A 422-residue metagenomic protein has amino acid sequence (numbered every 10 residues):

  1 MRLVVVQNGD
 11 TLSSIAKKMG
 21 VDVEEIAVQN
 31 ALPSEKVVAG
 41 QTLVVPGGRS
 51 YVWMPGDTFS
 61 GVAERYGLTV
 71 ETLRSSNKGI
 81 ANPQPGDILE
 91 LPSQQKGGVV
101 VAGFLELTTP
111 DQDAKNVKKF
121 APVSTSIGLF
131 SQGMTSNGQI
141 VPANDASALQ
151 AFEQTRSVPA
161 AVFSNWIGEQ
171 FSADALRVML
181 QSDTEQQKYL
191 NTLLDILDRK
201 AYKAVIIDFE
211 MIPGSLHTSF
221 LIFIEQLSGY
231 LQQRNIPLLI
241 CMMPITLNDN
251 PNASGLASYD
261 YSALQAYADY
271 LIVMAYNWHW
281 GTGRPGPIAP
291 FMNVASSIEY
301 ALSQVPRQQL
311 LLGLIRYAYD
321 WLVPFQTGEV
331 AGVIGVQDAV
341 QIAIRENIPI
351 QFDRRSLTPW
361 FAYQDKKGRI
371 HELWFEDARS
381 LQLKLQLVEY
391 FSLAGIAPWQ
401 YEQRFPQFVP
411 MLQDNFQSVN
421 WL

Functional and structural regions predicted by a protein language model:
M1-M19, Q41-G67: Primarily a LysM-type cell-wall glycan-binding module
S93-K188: Glycan-recognition patch characteristic of GH18 chitinases/ENGases and related GlcNAc/peptidoglycan-binding proteins
L107-P122, D183-D198, A253-S262, E376-E389: Short, acidic/polar
I127, I207, L271, L312 (+2 more regions): Conserved, mostly hydrophobic/aromatic
G128, L190-S219, Y270-R284: Active-site groove signature of glycoside hydrolases
S136-I140, H217-L221, Q226-A343: Substrate-binding surface in catalytic domains of secreted glycosidases
V162-L176, R316-K384, D414-L422: Glycan-binding loop/region signatures in secreted carbohydrate-active enzymes
K384-L422: Acidic/aromatic/glycine-rich contiguous surface patches that form carbohydrate-binding/processing clefts and analogous
